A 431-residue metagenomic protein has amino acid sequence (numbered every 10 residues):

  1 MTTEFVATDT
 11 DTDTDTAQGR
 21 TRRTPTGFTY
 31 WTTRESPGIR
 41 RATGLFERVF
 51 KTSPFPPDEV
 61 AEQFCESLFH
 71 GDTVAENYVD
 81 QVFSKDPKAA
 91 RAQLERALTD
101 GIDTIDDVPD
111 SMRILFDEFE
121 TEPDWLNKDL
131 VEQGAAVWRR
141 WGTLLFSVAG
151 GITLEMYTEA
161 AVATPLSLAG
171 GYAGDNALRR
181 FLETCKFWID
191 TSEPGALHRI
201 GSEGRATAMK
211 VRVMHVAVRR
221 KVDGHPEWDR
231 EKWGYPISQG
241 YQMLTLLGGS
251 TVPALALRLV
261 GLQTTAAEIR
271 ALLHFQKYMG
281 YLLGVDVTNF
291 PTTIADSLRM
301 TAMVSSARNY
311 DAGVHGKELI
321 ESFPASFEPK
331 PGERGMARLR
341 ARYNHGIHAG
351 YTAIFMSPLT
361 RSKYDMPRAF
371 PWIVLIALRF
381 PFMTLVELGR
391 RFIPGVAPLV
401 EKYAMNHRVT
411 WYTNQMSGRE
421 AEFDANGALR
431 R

Functional and structural regions predicted by a protein language model:
M1-L246, V252-R431: Mature, function-bearing regions of proteins
